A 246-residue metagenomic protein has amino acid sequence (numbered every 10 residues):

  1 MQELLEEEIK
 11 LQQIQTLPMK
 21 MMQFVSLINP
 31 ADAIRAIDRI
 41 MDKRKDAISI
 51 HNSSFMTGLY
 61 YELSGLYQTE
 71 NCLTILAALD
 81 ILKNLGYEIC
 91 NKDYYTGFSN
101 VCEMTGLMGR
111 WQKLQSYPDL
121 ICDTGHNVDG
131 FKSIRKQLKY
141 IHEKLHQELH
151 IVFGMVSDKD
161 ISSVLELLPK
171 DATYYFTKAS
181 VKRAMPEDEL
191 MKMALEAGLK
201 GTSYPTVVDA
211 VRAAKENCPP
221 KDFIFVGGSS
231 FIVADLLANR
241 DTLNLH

Functional and structural regions predicted by a protein language model:
M1-E3, H150-V152, A172-S180: Short internal beta-strands
M1-G58: Extended acidic/charged loop-beta regions that coordinate divalent cations and stabilize anionic phosphate/carboxylate
I9, A31, N71, D123 (+2 more regions): Residue-level signal for inorganic ion chemistry
T16, R44-K45, D119-I121, V128 (+1 more regions): C-terminal helical cap/extension that packs against the catalytic core of soluble nucleotide-cofactor enzymes
V25-L27, V152, Y175, T202: Hydrophobic/aromatic beta-strand patches that form the interior of the parallel beta-sheet core in alpha/beta enzyme
S53-T173: Nucleotide phosphate-binding/pyrophosphate-handling subdomain across enzymes that bind or process nucleotide phosphates
H126-N127, S157-D158, S180-K182, S230-I232: Short glycine-rich anion-binding loops that position phosphate/pyrophosphate groups of nucleotides and phosphorylated
S229-H246: Glycine/aspartate-rich loop-and-adjacent alpha/beta segment that forms the canonical ThDP
